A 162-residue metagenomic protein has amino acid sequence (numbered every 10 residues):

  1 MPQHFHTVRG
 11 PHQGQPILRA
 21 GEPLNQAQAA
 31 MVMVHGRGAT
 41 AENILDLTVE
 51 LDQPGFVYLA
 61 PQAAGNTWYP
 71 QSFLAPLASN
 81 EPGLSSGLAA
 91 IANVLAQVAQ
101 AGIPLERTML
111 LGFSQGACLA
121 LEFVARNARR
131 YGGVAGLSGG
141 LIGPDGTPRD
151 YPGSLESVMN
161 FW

Functional and structural regions predicted by a protein language model:
F5-R107: Serine-hydrolase catalytic machinery in alpha/beta-hydrolase-like enzymes
D46, E122-R126: Active-site signature of alpha/beta-hydrolase-fold catalytic machinery across serine- and Asp/Cys-nucleophile hydrolases
P61-Q62, L111, A135-S138: Alpha/beta-hydrolase-fold catalytic nucleophile elbow
L111-G116, A120: Gly/Ala-rich beta-loop-alpha elbow adjacent to hydrolase catalytic centers
L119-F123, D145: Hydrolases whose catalytic domains are alpha/beta-hydrolase-1, hotdog thioesterase, or metallo-beta-lactamase-like
R129-I142: A conserved short beta-strand
G140-W162: The feature captures the conserved acid-bearing segment of alpha/beta-hydrolase catalytic domains
